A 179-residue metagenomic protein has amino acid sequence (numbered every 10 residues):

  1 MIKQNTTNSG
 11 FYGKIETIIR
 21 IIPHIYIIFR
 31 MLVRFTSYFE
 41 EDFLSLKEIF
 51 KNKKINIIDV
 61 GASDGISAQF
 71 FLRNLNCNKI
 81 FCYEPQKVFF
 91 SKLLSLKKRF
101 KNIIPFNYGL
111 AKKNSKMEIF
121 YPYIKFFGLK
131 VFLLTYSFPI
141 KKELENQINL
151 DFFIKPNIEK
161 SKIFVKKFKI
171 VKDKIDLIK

Functional and structural regions predicted by a protein language model:
I2-K179: Phosphate/nucleotide-binding beta-alpha loop and adjacent structural elements of enzyme active sites
